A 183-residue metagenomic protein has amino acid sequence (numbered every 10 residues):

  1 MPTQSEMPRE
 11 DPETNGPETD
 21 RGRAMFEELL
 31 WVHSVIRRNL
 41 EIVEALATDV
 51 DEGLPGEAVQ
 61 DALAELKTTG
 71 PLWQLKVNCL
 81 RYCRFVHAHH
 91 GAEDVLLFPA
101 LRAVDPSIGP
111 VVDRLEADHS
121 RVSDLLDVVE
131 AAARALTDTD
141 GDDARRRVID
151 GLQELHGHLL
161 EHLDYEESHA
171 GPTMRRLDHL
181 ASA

Functional and structural regions predicted by a protein language model:
M1-A183: Small-residue-biased structural context
